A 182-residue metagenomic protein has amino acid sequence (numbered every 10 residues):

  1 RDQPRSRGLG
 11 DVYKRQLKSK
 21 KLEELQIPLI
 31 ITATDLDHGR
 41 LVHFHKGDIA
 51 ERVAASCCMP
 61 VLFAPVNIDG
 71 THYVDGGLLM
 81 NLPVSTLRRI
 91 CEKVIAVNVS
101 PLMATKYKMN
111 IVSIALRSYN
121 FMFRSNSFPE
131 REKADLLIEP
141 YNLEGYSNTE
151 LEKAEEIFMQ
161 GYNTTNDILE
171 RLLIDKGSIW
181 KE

Functional and structural regions predicted by a protein language model:
R1, E144: Short glycine/proline- and acidic residue-enriched helix-loop micro-motifs that form flexible lids or anion-recognition
D2-Y13: Single conserved hydrophobic/aromatic residue that forms the stacking wall/gate of nucleotide- or nucleobase-binding
L17-I27: A short alpha-helix-loop-beta-strand transition element characteristic of N-terminal alpha/beta dinucleotide-binding
L29-D35: Short beta-strand scaffold segments in enzyme catalytic cores
K46-L143, E156-N166, E170: Conserved catalytic block of serine-dependent lipid acyl chemistry
D175-E182: Long, low-complexity C-terminal extensions of enzymes
